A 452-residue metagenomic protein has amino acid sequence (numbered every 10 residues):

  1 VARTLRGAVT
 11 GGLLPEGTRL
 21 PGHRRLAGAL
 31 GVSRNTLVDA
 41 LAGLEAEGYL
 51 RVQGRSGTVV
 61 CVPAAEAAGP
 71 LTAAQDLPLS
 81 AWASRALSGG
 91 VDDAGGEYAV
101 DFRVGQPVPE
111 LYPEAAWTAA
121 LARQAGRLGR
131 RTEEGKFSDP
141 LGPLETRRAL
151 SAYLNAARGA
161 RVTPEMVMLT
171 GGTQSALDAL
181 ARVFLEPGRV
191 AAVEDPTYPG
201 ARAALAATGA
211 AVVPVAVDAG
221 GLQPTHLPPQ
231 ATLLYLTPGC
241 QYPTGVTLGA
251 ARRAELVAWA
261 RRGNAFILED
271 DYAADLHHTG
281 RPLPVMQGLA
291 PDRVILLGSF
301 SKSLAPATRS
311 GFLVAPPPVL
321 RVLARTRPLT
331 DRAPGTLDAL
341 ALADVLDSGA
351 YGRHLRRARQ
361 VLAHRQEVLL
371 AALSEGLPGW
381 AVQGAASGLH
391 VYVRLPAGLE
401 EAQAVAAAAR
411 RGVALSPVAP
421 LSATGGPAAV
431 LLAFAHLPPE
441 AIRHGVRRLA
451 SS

Functional and structural regions predicted by a protein language model:
V1-R123, A324, P328-G335, A343-L346 (+7 more regions): N-terminal basic, amphipathic alpha-helical segments
R51-Q53, V162, L415: Short beta-strand "wing" residues that participate in macromolecule-binding interfaces
R55, G288-V322, P334-L337: Active-site PLP attachment segment
L121-Q124, L128-G263, D275-L289, R293-I295 (+1 more regions): Conserved core of the PLP fold type I
L150, F312, L340-S348: Helix-loop "lid/cap" segments that line or gate small-molecule binding pockets
V193, P214, E269, L342 (+1 more regions): Hydrophobic residues in well-ordered beta-strands that form the structural core
P317-V322, Y351-G352, G398: Short helix-loop capping/hinge motifs at secondary-structure junctions, enriched in acidic/polar residues
